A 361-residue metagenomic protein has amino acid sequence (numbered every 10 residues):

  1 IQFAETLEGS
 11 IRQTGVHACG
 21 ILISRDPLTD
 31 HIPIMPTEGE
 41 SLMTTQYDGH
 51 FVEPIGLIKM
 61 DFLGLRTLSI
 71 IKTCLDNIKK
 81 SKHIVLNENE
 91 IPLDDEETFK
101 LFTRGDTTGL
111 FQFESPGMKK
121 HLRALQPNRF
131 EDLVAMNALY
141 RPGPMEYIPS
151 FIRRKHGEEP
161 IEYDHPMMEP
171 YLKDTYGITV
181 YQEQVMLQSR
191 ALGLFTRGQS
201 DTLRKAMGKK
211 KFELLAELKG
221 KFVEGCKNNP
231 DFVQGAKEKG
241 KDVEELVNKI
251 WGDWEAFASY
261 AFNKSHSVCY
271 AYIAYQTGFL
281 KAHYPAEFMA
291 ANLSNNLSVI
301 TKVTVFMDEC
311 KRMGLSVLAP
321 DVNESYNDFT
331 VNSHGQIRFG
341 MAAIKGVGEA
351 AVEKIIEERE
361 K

Functional and structural regions predicted by a protein language model:
I1-K361: Noncatalytic, beta-rich nucleic-acid-contacting surfaces in large DNA/RNA-processing enzymes
